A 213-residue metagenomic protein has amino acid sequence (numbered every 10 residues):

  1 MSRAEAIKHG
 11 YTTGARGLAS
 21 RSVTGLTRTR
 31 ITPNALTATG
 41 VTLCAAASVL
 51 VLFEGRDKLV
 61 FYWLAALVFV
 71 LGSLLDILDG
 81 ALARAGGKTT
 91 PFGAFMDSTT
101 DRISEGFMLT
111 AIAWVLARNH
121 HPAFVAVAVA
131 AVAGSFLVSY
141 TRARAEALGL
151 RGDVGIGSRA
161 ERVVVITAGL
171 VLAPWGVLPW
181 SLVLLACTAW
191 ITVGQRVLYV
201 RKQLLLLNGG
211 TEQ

Functional and structural regions predicted by a protein language model:
M1-T24, T99-Q213: A feature for the membrane-embedded catalytic helix bundles of lipid/isoprenoid biosynthetic enzymes
V23-N34, G93: Membrane interfacial helix-start motif at the N-side
G25, T29, A81-A85, R144: Membrane-interface helix caps of multi-pass small-molecule transporters
T32, D76, D97, S158: Divalent metal-coordination and catalytic microenvironments
P33-T39, T99, T192: Ser/Thr-centric signal marking residues that sit in or immediately flank functional binding/regulatory motifs
T37-F92, P122-A133, V177-T188: Membrane-embedded alpha-helical segments that form the functional core of polytopic membrane enzymes, especially those
F92-S98: Membrane-interface alpha-helices at helix entry/exit sites of multi-pass transporters
